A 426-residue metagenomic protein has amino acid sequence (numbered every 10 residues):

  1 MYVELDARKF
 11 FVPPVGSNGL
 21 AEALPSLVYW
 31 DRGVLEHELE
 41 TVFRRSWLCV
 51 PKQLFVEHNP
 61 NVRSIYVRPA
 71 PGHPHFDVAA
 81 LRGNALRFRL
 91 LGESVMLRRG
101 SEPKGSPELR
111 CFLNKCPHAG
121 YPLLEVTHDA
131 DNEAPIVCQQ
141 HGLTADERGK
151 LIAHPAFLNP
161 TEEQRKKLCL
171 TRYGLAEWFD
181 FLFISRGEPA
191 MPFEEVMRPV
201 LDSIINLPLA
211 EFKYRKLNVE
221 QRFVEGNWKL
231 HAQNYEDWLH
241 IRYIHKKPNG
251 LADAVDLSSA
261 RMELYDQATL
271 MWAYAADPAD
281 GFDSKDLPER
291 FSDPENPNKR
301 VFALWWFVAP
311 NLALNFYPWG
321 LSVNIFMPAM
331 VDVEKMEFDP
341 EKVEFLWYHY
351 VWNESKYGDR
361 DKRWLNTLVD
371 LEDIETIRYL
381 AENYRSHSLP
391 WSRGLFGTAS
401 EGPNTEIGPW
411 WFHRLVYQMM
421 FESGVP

Functional and structural regions predicted by a protein language model:
M1-K115, A119-T127, G174-E177: N-terminal pre-ligand scaffold of iron-sulfur
E4, V56-P74, V78-A80, L97-E108 (+3 more regions): C-terminal catalytic domain of Rieske-type non-heme iron oxygenases
L5, V12-H37, L124-V137, T171-E177 (+1 more regions): N-terminal short leaders/motifs
A21, G120, G142, K167 (+1 more regions): Generic secondary-structure boundary/loop-capping signal
Y29-W30, R44, P51, L124 (+4 more regions): Generic, ordered loop/turn and secondary-structure boundary motif
L91-E93, T171, G320-S322: Short beta-strand or tight-loop elements that sit immediately N-terminal to catalytic metal-binding acidic residues
E93, L143, D180-F181: Well-ordered beta-strand scaffold positions
E108-C169, G174: Long, hydrophobic, well-ordered secondary-structure blocks that form the structural core and pocket-lining surfaces
